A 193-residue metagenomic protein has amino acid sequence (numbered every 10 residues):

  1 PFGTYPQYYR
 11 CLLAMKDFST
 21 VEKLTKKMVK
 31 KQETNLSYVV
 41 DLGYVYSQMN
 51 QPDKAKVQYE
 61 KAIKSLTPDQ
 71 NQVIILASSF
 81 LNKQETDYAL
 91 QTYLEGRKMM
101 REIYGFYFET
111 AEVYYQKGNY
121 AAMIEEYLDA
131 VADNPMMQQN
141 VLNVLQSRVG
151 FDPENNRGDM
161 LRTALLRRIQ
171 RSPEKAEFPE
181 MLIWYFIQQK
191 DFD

Functional and structural regions predicted by a protein language model:
P1, K27-M28, K61-I63, E95-G96 (+2 more regions): Canonical positions in the second alpha-helix
T4-Y5, Y38, Q72-V73, F106 (+2 more regions): TPR alpha-solenoid repeat register
A14, Q48, N82-K83, Q116-K117 (+2 more regions): Register position in tetratricopeptide repeats
E33, T67-P68, R101, P135-M136 (+1 more regions): Short coil turns that delineate tetratricopeptide repeat
